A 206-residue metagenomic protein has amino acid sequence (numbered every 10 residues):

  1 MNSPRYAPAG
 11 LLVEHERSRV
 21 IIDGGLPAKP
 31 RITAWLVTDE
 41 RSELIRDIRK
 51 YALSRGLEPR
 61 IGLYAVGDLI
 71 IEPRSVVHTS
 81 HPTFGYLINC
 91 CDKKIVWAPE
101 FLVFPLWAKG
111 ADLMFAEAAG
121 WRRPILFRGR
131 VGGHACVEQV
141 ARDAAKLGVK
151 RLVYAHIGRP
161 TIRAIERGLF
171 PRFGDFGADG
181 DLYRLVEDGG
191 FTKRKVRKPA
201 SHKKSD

Functional and structural regions predicted by a protein language model:
M1-P30, R60-W107, D179-D206: Core dinuclear metal-dependent hydrolase active-site scaffold
E14-P59, D112-M114: Active-site metal-binding motif and surrounding structural segment of the metallo-beta-lactamase
G24-L26, E40, V76-T79, P99-F101 (+2 more regions): Active-site metal-binding loops of divalent metal-dependent hydrolases
R31-I32, I45-I48, T83, W107 (+2 more regions): Short glycine-/acidic-enriched loop or helix-start segments at secondary-structure transitions that form or flank
W35, V96-W97, Y154: Structural beta-sheet core signal
L53-L57, G67, P171-F173: A short helix-to-beta-strand connector/capping loop
F104-E187: Cap/insert and terminal regions of metallo-dependent hydrolase folds
